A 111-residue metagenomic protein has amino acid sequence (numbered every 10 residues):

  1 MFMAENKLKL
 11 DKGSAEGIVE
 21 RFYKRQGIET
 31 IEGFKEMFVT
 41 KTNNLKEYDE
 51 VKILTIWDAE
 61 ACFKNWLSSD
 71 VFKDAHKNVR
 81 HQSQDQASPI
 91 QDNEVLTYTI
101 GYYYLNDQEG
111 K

Functional and structural regions predicted by a protein language model:
F2-L8: Active-site-flanking beta-strand signature of metal-NTP-handling nucleotidyl enzymes and homologous cyclase-like
E5, K52, D92: Broad gene-expression machinery/nucleic-acid interaction feature
L8-L10, D49, D85: N-terminal short leaders/motifs
K9, T40, L54-I56: Short hydrophobic/aromatic beta-strand micro-patches that form the beta-sheet surface supporting nucleotide- or nucleic
K9-I18: Short, surface-exposed ligand-recognition loops at beta-strand->loop->(often short) alpha-helix junctions that present
E20, R25-K35, I56-L96: An amphipathic, aromatic/His-enriched active-site/gating alpha helix that lines ligand/cofactor pockets
Q26-K52: Short, glycine- and small/hydrophobic-rich beta-strand elements in well-ordered beta-sheets
F38-E47, K77-K111: Glycine-rich beta-strand-turn "strand-cap" elements at beta-sheet edges
